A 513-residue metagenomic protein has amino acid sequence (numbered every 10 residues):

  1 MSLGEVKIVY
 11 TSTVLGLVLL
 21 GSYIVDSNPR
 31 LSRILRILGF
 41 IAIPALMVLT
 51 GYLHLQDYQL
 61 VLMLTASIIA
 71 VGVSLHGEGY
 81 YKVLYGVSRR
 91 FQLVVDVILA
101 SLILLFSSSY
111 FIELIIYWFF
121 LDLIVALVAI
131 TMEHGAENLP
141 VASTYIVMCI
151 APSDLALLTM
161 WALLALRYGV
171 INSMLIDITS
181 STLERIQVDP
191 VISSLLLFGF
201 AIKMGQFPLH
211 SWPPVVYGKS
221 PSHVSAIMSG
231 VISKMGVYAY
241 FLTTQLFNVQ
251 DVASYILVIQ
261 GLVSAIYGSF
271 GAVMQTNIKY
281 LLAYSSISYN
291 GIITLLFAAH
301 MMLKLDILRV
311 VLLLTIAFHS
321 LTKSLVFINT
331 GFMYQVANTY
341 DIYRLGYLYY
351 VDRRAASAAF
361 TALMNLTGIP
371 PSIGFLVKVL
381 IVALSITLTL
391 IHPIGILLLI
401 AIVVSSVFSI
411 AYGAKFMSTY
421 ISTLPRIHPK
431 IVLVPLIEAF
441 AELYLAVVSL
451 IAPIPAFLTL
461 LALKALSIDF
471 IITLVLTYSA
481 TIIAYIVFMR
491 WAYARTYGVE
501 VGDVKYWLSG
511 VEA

Functional and structural regions predicted by a protein language model:
M1-L3, L53-H54, I103-F111, R167-Y168 (+4 more regions): Helix-coil boundary and interhelical linker segments in multi-pass alpha-helical membrane proteins
K7-R30, F198-A201, G205: N-terminal signal-anchor/start-transfer transmembrane helix
S27-I34, A45, R90-V188, I202 (+1 more regions): Alpha-helical multi-pass transmembrane bundles of energy-transducing inner-membrane proteins
G39-F40, L46-F106, A226-I227, A239-L242 (+1 more regions): Hydrophobic alpha-helical transmembrane segments in multi-pass integral membrane proteins
Q59-A66, L114-W118, C149-P152, I186-G199 (+3 more regions): Alpha-helical transmembrane segments
G79, R90, P190-I256, Q260-V263 (+6 more regions): Short helix-boundary/re-entrant hairpin motifs in multi-pass inner-membrane proteins
M228, R426-A452, L463-A513: Membrane-interface and transmembrane segments of multi-pass membrane proteins
H319-N329, G395-L433, A492-V499: Predominantly late transmembrane helices and immediately cytosolic-facing juxtamembrane segments
